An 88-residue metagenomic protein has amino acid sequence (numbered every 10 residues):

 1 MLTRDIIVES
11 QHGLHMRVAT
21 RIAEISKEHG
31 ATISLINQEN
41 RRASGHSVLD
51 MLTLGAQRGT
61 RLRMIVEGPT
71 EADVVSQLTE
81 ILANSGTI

Functional and structural regions predicted by a protein language model:
M1-D5, R61-R63: Intrinsic-disorder/low-complexity, polar/charged segments enriched in Ser/Thr/Lys/Arg/Asp/Glu/Gln
I7-R58: Compact, glycine-rich, soluble single-domain proteins
L52-I88: C-terminal structural segments of small proteins and small subunits
